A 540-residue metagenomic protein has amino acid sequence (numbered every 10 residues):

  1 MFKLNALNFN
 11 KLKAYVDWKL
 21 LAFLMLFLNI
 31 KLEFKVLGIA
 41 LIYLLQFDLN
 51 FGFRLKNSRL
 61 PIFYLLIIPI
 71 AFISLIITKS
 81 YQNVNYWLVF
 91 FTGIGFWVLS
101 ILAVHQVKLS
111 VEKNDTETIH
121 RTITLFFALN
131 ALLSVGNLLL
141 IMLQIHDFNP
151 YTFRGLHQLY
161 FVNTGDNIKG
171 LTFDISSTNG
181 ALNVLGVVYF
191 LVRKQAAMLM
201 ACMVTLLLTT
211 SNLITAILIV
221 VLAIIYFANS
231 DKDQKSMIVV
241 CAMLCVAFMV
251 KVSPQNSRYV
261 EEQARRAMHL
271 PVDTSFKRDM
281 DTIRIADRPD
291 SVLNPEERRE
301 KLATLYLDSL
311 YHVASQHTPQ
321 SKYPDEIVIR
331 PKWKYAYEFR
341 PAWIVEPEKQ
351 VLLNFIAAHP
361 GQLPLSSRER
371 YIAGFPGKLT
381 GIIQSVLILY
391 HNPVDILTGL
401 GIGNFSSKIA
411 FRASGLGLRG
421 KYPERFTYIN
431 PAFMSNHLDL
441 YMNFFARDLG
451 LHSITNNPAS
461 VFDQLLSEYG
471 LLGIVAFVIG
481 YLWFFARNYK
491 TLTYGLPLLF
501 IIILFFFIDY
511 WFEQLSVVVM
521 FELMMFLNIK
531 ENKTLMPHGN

Functional and structural regions predicted by a protein language model:
M1-S291, N457-G539: Hydrophobic transmembrane helix bundles of membrane-integrated enzymes that assemble and modify cell-envelope
L4-L12, E348, L397, L416-L418: Short helical patches
R59-I62, D174-N179, K332-W343, R419-G420 (+1 more regions): Short, mixed-charge, low-aromatic patches
F91, I356-A357, H437-L438: Short, flexible segments with low predicted structural confidence
T164-I168, M200, P360-Y371, L438-M442 (+1 more regions): Generic detector of short, locally flexible boundary/turn motifs and exposed helical patches
G165-I168, P347-V351, F426-Y428, L449: Short acidic/polar alpha-helix capping motifs at helix-coil junctions
D231-R370, I383, I388-H391: A membrane-periplasm/extracellular boundary helix in multi-pass inner-membrane enzymes that assemble envelope glycans
R368-Y469: Long extracytoplasmic/lumenal interhelical loops at the membrane interface of multi-pass membrane proteins
